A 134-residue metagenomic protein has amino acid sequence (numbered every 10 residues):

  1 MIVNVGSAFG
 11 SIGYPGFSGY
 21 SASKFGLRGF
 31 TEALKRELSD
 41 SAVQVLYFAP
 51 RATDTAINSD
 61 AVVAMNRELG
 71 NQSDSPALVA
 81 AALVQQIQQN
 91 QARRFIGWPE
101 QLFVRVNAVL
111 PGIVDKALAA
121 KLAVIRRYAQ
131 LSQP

Functional and structural regions predicted by a protein language model:
N4: Rossmann-fold scaffold of SDR-type NAD(P)-dependent oxidoreductases
S7: Residue(s) in the substrate-gating loop at a strand-loop-helix junction that position the organic substrate next
G10-I12: Conserved catalytic-site region of short-chain dehydrogenase/reductase
Y14-S18: Active-site loop immediately N-terminal to the catalytic Tyr-X3-Lys motif of short-chain dehydrogenase/reductase
S23: Active-site helix of classical SDR
G26, A33-L34, L38: Conserved alpha-helical elements of the SDR catalytic core
R36-W98: SDR active-site lid
G70-Q72, A77-P134: C-terminal tail/cap regions
